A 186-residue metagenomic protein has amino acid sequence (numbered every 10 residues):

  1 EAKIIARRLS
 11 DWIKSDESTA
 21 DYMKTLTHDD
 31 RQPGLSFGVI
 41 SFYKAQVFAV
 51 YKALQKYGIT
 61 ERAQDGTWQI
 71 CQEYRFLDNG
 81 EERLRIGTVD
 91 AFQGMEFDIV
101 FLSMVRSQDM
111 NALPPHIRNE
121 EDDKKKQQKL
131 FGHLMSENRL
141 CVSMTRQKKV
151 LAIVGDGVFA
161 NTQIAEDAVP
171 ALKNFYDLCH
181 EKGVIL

Functional and structural regions predicted by a protein language model:
E1-Q55: Conserved helicase/translocase motor-coupling segment
A2-A6, V47, I86, H133-M144: Amphipathic alpha-helical transducer elements in NTP-driven molecular machines
S18-D29, G58-R83: Short mixed-charge
D29, N111-L186: Helicase C-terminal subdomain and adjacent C-terminal extension
Q32-S36, G80-R83, M95-D98, T145-K148: Short, well-ordered loop/turn elements at secondary-structure boundaries
I40, F101-S103, M144, A152: Structural motif
K44-V47, A91-Q93, R106-M110, K148-K149 (+1 more regions): Conserved nucleotide-binding/hydrolysis micro-motifs of P-loop NTPases
G66-V100, S107, E121: Conserved motor-coupling elements within RecA-like helicase/translocase cores
